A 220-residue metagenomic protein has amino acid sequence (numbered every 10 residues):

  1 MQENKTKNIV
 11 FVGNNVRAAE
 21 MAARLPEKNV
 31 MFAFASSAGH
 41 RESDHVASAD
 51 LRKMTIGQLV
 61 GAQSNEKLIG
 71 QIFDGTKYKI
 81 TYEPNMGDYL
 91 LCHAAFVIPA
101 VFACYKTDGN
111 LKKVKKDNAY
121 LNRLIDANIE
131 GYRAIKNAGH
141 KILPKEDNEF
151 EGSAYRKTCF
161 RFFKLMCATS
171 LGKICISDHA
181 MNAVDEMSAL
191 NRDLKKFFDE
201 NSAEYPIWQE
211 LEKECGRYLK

Functional and structural regions predicted by a protein language model:
M1-Q2, A19-A22, G70, Y132 (+1 more regions): Short amphipathic alpha-helical segments and helix-helix/interface helices
M1-V46: Rossmann-like NAD(P)(H) cofactor-binding subdomain of soluble oxidoreductases
Q2-T6, V114, R192: Central helical "cap/lid" subdomain
V16, F34-G39, V60, M86-D88 (+2 more regions): Glycine-rich beta-alpha junction loops
A18-A19, E66, N191: A general structural signal for well-ordered alpha-helical segments in protein cores
N29, S48-L143: Internal alpha-helical scaffold of NAD(P)-dependent oxidoreductase catalytic cores
H40-D44, L90-A95, A154-R156, Y218-K220: Short, solvent-exposed polar/charged micro-motifs at secondary-structure junctions
I129-Y132, K136-K220: NAD(P)-dependent Rossmann-like dehydrogenase/reductase catalytic/cofactor-binding core
